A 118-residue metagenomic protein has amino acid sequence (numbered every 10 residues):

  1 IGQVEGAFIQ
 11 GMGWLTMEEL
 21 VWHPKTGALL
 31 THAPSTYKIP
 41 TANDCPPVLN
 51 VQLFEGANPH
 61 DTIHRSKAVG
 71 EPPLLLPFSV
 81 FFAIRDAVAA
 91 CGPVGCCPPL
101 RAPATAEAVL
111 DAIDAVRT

Functional and structural regions predicted by a protein language model:
I1-T118: C-terminal catalytic domains of large/alpha subunits in multi-subunit enzymes
